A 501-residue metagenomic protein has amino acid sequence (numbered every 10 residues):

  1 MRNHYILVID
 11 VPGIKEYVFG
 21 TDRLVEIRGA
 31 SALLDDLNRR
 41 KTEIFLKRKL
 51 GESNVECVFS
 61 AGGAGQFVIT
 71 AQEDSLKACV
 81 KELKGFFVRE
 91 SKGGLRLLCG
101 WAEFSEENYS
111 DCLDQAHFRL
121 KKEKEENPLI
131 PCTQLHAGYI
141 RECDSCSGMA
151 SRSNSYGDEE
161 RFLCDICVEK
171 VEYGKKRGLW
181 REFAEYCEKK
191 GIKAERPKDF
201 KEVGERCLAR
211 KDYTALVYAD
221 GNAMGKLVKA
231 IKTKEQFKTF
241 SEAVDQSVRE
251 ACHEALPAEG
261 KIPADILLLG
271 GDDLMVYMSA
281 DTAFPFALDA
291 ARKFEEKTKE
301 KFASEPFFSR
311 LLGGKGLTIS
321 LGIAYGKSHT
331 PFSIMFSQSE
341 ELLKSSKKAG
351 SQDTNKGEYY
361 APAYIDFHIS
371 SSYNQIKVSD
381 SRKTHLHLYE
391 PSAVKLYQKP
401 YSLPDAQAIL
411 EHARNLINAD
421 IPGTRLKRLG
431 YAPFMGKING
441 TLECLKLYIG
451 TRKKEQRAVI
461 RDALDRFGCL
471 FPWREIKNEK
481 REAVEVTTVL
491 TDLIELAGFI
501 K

Functional and structural regions predicted by a protein language model:
M1-K501: Regulatory and interdomain segments flanking nucleotide-handling catalytic cores in signaling/defense enzymes
